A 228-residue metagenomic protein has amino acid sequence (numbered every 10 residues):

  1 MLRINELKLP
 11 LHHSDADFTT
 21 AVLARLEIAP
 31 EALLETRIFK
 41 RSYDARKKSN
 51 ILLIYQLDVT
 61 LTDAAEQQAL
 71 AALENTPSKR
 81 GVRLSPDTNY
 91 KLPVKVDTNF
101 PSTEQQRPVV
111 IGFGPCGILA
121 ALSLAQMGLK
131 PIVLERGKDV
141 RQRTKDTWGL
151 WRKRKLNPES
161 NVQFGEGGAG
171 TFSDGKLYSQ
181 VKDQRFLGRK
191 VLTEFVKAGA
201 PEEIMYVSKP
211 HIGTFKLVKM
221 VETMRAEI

Functional and structural regions predicted by a protein language model:
M1-I51, L57-E194, A198-I228: Residues forming the flavin
